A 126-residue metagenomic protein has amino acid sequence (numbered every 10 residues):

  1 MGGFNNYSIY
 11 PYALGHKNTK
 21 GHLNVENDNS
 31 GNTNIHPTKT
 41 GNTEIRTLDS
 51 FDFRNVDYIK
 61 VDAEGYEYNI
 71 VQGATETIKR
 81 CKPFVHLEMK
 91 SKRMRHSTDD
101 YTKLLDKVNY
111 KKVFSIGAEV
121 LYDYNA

Functional and structural regions predicted by a protein language model:
M1-A126: Phosphate/nucleotide-binding beta-alpha loop and adjacent structural elements of enzyme active sites
